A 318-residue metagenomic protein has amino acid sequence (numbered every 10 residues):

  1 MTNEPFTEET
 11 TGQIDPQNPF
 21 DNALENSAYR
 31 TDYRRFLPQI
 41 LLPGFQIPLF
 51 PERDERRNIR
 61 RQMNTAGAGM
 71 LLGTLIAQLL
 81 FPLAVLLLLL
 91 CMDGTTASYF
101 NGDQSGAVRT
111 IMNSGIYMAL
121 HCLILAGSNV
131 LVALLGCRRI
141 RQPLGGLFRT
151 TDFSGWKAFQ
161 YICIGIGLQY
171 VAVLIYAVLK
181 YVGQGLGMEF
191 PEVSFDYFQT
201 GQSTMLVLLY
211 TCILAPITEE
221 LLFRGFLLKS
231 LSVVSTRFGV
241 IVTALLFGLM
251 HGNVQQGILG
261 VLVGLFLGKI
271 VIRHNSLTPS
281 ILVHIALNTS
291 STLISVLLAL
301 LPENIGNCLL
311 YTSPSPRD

Functional and structural regions predicted by a protein language model:
M1-R56: Low-complexity, intrinsically disordered extramembrane tails and loops of integral membrane proteins
F45-L75, Q142-V173: Interfacial transmembrane-helix boundary/kink motif in multi-pass membrane proteins
T74-C137: Alpha-helical transmembrane segments in multi-pass membrane proteins
C91, T95-G102, T110-I116, G145-T218: Juxtamembrane helix-loop-helix connectors linking adjacent transmembrane helices in multi-pass membrane enzymes
L135-P143, I270-I272: Structural signal for the C-terminal ends of transmembrane alpha-helices and the immediately following loop
I166-Y170, V193-N253, G257, L262: Function-critical hydrophobic alpha-helical transmembrane segments in multi-pass membrane proteins
L231, G239-V261, F266-S295, L300: Contiguous mid-protein beta-loop-alpha structural module that forms a pocket-lining wall or clamp of enzyme active
Y311-D318: Conserved small/polar residues in nucleotide/adenosyl-binding loops
